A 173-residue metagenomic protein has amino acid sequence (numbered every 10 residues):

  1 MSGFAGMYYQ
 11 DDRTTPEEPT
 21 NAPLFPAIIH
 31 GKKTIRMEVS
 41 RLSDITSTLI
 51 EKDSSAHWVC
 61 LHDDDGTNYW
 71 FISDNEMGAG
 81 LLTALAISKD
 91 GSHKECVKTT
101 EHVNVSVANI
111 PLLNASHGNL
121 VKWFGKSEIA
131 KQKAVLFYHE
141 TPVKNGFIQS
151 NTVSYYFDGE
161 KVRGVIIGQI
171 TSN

Functional and structural regions predicted by a protein language model:
M1-A134, F157-N173: Short helix/turn-capping signatures at newly exposed starts of structured segments
Y138-V143: Beta-rich nucleic-acid/ligand-interaction surfaces
K144-V162: Short, exposed beta-strand-loop hairpins at the edges of beta-sheets in extracellular/periplasmic proteins
